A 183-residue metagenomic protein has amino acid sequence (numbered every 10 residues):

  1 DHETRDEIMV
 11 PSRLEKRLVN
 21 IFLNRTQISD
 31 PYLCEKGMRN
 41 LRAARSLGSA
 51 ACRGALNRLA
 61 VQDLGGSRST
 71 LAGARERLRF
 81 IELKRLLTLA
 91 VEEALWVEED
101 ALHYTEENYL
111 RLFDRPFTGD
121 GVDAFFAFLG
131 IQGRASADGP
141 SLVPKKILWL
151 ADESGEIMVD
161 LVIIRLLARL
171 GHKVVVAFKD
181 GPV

Functional and structural regions predicted by a protein language model:
D1-K146: Electropositive, gly/pro-rich neighborhoods at or near active sites that engage anionic ligands
I147-V159: Short, glycine-rich nucleotide/cofactor-binding loops
M158-V183: Redox- and metal-dependent alpha/beta enzyme cores, enriched for Fe-S-associated oxidoreductases and cofactor-handling
